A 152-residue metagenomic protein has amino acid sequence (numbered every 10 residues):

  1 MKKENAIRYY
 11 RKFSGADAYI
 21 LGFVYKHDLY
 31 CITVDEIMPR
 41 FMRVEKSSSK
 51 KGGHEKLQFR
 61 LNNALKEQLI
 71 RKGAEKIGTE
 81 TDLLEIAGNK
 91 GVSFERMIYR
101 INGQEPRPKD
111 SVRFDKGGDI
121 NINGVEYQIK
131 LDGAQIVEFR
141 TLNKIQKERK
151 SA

Functional and structural regions predicted by a protein language model:
M1-E4, S48-K51, A152: Short intrinsically disordered terminal tails
K2, A6-K12: A short, charged, amphipathic alpha-helix used as a generic interaction element across diverse proteins
F13, V24-K26, Y30-R43: Acidic, metal-binding active-site segment of PIN/NYN-like and related structure-specific nucleases
G15, G52-S111, K150: Acidic-basic catalytic patches of nuclease active cores, encompassing PD-(D/E)XK and other metal-cofactor nuclease
Y19, E85-G88, I129-A152: Catalytic cores of nucleic-acid endonucleases
Y19-F23, L29-Y30, S49-G53: Nuclease-adjacent, charged terminal/linker segments that flank catalytic cores
F41-L57: A short, surface-exposed interaction/processing loop segment used at functional sites
F114-A134: Active-site beta-strand-loop-beta-strand hairpin of nuclease catalytic cores that positions key catalytic residues
